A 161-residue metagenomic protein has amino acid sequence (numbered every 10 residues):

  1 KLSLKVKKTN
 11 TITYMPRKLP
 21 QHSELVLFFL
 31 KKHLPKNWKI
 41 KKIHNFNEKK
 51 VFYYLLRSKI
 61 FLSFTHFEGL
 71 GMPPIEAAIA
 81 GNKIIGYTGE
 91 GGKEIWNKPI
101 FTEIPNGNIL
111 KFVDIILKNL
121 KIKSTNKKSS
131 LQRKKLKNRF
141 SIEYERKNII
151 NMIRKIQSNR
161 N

Functional and structural regions predicted by a protein language model:
K1-K49: Conserved catalytic-core segment of nucleotide-activated headgroup transferases in glycan assembly
F52, I75-I79, K93-E94: Short alpha-helical segment that forms part of, or immediately flanks, the ligand-binding pocket in carbohydrate-active
Y53-S58: Short alpha-helical donor nucleotide-sugar binding micro-motif in glycosyltransferases
H66: Aromatic "clamp/platform" in nucleotide-sugar-dependent glycosyltransferases that forms part of the donor/acceptor
K83-G86: Short hydrophobic beta-strand element within catalytic cores of glycosyltransferases and related nucleotide-activated
E94-K118: Change "using UDP/GDP/dTDP sugars" to "using nucleotide sugars
L110, L120-R160: A charged, aromatic-enriched C-terminal amphipathic alpha-helix characteristic of glycosyltransferases across folds
